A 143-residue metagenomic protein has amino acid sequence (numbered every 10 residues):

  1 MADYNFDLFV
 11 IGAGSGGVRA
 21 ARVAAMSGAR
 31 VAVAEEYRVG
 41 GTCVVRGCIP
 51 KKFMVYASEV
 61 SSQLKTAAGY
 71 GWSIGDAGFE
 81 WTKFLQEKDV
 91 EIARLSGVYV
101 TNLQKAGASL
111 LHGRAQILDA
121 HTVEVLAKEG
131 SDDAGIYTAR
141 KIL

Functional and structural regions predicted by a protein language model:
A2-G14: Beta1/beta-strand and adjacent pyrophosphate-binding region of the FAD-binding site in flavoprotein oxidoreductases
D3-F6, R22-A29, A34-L143: Glycine-rich flavin
G17-V18: N-terminal Rossmann-fold NAD(P) dinucleotide-binding loop
